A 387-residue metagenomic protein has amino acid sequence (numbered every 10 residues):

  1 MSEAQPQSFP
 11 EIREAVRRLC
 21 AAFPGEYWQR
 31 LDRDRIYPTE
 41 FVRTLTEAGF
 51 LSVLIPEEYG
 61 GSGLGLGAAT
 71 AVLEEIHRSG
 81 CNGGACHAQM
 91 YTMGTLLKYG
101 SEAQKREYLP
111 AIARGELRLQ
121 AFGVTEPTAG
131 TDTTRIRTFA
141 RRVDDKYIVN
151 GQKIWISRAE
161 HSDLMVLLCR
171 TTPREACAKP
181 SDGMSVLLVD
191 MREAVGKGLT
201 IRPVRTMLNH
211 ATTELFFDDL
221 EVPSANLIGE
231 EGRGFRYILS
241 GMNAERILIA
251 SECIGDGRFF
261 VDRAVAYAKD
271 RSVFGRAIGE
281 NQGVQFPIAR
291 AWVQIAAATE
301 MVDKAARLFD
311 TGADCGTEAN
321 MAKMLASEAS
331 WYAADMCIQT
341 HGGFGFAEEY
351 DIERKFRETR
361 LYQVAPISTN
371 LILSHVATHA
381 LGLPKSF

Functional and structural regions predicted by a protein language model:
M1-G84, Y91, Y99-Q104, G115 (+4 more regions): Alpha-helical interface subdomain recognition
G49, V72-H77, L168-R170, L188-A194 (+1 more regions): Short Ser/Thr-interspersed hydrophobic loop/turn segments at strand-loop and sheet-helix junctions that line or gate
K98-G100, R141, L167-T171, L188-D190 (+3 more regions): Short beta-strand-to-turn element immediately C-terminal to the catalytic PLP-Schiff-base lysine in fold type I
G115-V124, L168: A short, Trp-centered hydrophobic/proline-enriched beta-strand micro-motif
T128-T131, W155-R158, C177-A178, V204-A211: Short Gly/Pro-enriched turn/cap motifs at secondary-structure boundaries
R135, E193-E221: Flexible, small-/acidic-enriched active-site or ligand-binding loops
K146, N150-G198: A short core secondary-structure module
D219-R236: Long, acidic (Asp/Glu-rich), low-complexity accessory segments flanking structured domains
